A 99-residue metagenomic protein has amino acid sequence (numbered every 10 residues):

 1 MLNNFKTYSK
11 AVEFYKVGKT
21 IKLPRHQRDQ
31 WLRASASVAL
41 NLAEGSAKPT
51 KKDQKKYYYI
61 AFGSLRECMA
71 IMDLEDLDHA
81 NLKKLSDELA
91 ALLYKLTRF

Functional and structural regions predicted by a protein language model:
M1-F99: Amphipathic alpha-helical assembly/interaction segments
